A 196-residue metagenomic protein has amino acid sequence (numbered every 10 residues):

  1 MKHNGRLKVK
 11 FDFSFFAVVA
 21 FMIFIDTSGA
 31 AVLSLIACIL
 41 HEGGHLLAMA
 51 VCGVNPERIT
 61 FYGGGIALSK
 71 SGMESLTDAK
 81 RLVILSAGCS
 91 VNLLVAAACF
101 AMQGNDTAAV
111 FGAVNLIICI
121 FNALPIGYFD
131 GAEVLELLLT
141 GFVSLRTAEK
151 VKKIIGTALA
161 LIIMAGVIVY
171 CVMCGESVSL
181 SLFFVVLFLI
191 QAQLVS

Functional and structural regions predicted by a protein language model:
M1-S196: Hydrophobic transmembrane alpha-helices and their immediate loop junctions in multi-pass integral membrane proteins
